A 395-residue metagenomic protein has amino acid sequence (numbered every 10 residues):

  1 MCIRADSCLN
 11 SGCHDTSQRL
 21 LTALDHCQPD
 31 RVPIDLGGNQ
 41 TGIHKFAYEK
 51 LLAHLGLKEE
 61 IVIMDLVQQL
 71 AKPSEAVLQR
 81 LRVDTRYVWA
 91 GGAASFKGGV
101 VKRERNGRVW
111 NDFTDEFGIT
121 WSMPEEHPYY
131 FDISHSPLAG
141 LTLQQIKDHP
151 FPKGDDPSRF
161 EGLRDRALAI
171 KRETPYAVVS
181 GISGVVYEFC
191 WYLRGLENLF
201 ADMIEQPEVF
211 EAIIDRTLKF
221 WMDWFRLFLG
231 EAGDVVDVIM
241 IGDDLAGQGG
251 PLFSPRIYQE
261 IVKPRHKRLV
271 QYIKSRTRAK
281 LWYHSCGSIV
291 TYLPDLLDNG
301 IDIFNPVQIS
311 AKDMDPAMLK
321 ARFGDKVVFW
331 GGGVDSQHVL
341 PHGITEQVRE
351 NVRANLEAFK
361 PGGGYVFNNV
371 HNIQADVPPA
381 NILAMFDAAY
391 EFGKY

Functional and structural regions predicted by a protein language model:
C2-L52, L57-I61, T114, M123-H127 (+1 more regions): Active-site loop segments of alpha/beta catalytic cores
Y48-F96: Segments that shape or occlude catalytic/ligand-binding pockets
L70-S74, N106-V109, F113, R159-R166: Generic hydrophobic, aliphatic-rich segments that mediate packing or membrane embedding
G92, V101, S122, H135-S136: Short linear sequence elements within intrinsically disordered, low-complexity coil regions
S95-N111: Short acidic, Pro/Gly- and aromatic-enriched capping/linker segments at domain boundaries
